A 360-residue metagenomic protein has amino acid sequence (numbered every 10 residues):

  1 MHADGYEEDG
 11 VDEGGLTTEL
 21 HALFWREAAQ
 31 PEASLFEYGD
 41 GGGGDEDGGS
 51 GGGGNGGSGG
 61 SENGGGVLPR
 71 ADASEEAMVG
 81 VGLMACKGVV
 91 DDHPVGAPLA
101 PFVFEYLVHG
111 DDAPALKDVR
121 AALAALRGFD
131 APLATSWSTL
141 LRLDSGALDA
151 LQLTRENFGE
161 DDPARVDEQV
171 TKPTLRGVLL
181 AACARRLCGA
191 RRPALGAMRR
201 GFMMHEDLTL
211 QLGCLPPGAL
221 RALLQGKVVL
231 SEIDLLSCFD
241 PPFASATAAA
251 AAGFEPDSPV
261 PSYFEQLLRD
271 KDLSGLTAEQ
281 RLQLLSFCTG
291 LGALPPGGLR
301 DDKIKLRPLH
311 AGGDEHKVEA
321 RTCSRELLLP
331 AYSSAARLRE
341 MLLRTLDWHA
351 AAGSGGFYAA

Functional and structural regions predicted by a protein language model:
M1-D47, G57-A125, L133, W137 (+1 more regions): Hydrophobic, conserved cores of late-appearing folded domains
S50: Residues forming the flavin
S61, V103-A360: C-terminal catalytic/scaffold cores in eukaryotic proteins
